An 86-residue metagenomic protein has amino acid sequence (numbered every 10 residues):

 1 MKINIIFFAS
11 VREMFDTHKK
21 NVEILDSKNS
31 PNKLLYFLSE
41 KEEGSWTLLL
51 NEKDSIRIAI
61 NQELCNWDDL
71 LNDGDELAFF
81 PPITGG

Functional and structural regions predicted by a protein language model:
M1-G85: Ubiquitin-like/PB1-type beta-grasp interaction modules and other compact soluble beta-rich domains
